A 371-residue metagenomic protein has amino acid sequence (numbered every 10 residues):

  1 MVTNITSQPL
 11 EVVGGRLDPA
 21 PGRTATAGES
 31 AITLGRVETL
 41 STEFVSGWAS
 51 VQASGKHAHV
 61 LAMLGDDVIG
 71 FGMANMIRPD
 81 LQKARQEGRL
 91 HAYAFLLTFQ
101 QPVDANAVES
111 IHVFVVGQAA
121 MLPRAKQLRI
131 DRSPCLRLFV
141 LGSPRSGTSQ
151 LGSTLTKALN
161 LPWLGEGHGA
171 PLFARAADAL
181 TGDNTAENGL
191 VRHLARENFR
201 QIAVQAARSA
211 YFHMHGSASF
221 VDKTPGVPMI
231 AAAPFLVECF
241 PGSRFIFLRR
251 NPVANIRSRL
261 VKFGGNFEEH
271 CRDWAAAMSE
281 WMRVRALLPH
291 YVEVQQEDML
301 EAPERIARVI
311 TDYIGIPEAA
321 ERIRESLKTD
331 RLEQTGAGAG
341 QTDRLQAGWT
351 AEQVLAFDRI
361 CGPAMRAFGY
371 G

Functional and structural regions predicted by a protein language model:
M1-T26, I111-V113, G117, Q127-R129 (+5 more regions): PAPS-dependent sulfotransferases, especially Golgi type II membrane carbohydrate sulfotransferases
T3-P134: Basic, ligand-binding patches in group-transfer machinery, especially extracytoplasmic/periplasmic segments
I32, E197-A207, S279, A286: Catalytic alpha-helical scaffold of carbohydrate-active enzymes acting on polysaccharides/glycoconjugates
V113, Q127-V204: PAPS-dependent sulfotransferase catalytic core
F173, A254-S258, T335: Short acidic/His/Gly/Ser-rich catalytic and metal-binding motifs that mark active-site loops of diverse hydrolases
D178, M214-E321: PAPS-dependent sulfotransferase catalytic domain
N184-R192, N266-D273, G340-A347: A polyampholytic, Gly/Pro-enriched intrinsically disordered region
